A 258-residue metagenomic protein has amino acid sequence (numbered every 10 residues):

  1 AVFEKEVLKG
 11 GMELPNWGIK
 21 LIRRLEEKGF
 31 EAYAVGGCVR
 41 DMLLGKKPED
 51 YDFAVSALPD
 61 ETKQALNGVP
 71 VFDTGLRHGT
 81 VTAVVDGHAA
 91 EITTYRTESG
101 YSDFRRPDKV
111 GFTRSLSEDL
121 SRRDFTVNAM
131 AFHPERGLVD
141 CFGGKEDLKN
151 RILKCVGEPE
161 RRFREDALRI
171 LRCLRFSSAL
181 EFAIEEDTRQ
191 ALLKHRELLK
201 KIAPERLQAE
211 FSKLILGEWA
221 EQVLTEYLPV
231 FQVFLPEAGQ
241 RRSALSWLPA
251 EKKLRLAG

Functional and structural regions predicted by a protein language model:
A1-G258: Catalytic cores of the polymerase beta-like nucleotidyltransferase superfamily and closely associated nucleotide
